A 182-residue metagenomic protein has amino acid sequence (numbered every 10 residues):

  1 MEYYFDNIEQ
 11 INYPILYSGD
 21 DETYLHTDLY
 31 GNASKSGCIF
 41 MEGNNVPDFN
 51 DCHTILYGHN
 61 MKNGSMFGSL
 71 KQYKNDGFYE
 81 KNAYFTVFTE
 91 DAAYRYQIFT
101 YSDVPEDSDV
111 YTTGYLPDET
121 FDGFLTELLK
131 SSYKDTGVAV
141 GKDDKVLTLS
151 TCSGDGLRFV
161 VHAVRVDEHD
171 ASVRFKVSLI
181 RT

Functional and structural regions predicted by a protein language model:
M1-T182: Solvent-exposed, non-transmembrane regions of membrane-associated and secreted proteins
